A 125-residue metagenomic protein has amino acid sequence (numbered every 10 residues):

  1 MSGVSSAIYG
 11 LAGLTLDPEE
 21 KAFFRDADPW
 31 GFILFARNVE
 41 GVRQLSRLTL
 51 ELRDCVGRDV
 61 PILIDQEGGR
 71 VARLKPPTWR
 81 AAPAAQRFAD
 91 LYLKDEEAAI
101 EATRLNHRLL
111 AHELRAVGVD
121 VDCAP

Functional and structural regions predicted by a protein language model:
M1-L16: Boundary/entry segment of secreted carbohydrate-active catalytic domains
S2, F24-R25, C55: Solvent-exposed, well-ordered amphipathic alpha-helical segments that flank/support binding or catalytic loops
S2, P18, L52, L74: Residue-level detector of functional hotspots within protein domains
L16-I33: N-terminal glycine-rich anion-binding loops that anchor highly charged ligand groups
D28-L48, C55-P125: Enzymes and membrane/adaptor proteins characterized by extended Gly/Ser/Thr/Asp/Glu-rich, aromatic-dotted
